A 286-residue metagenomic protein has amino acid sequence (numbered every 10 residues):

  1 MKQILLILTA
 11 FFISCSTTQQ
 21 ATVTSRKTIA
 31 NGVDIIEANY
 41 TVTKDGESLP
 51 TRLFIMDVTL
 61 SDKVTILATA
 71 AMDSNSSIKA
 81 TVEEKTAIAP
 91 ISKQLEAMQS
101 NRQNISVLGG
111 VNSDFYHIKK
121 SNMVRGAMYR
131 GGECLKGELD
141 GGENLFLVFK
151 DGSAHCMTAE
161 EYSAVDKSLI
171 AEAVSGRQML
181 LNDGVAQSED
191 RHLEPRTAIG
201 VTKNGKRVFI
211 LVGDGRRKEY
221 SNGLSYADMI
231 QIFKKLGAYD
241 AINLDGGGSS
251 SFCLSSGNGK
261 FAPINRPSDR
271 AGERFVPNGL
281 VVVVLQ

Functional and structural regions predicted by a protein language model:
M1-I7: Sec-dependent signal peptide recognition, specifically the positively charged N-region followed immediately by
I13-S14: C-terminal motif of bacterial Sec signal peptides marking the signal peptidase cleavage site
T17-L139: Zymogen propeptides
T41-D57, S175-G205: Conserved beta-alpha junction segments in alpha/beta enzyme cores
A70-S77, E160-V165, V212-K218: Short, solvent-exposed aromatic-acidic interface loops
L108-N112, F146-L147, H155, G200 (+3 more regions): Structural recognition of the beta-strand scaffold that forms the well-ordered cores of secreted hydrolase catalytic
V111-H192: Active-site-adjacent helix-turn-beta-strand microarchitecture at beta-sheet edges that either contains or buttresses
K120-L139, S188-K203, R207-D240, S249-Q286: Conserved, well-ordered active-site substructure
